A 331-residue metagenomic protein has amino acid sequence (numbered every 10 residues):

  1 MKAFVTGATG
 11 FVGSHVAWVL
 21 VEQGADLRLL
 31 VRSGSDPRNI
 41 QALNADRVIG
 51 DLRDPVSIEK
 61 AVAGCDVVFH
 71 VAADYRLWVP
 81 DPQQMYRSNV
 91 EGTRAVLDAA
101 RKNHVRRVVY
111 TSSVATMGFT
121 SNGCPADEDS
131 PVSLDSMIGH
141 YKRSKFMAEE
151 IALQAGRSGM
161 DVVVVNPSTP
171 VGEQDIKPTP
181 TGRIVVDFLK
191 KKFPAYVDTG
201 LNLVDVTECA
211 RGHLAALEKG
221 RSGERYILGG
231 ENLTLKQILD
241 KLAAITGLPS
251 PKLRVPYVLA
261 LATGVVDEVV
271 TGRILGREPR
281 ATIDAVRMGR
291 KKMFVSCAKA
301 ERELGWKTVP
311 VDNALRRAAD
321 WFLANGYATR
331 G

Functional and structural regions predicted by a protein language model:
A3-Q23: N-terminal Rossmann NAD(P)H-binding glycine-rich loop of SDR-like oxidoreductase domains
G34-Q41, A45-E91, A99: NAD(P)H-binding glycine-rich loop region in Rossmannoid oxidoreductase-like domains and their noncatalytic homologs
Y86-V90, S130, M137-E149, T179-G182 (+1 more regions): Short-chain dehydrogenase/reductase
S88-Y141: Conserved Rossmann-fold NAD(P)-dependent oxidoreductase catalytic core, especially the SDR/UDP-sugar
A95, M147, P180, V197-L217 (+1 more regions): Substrate-positioning beta->alpha
S112, E149-E173: Conserved beta-loop-beta element that borders a ligand/cofactor-binding pocket
V132-S136, R183-V204, E208, G220: A conserved pocket-lining segment of Rossmann-fold NAD(P)-dependent short-chain dehydrogenase/reductase
G212-P279, C297, R302, P310-G331: Mid/C-terminal beta-alpha module of Rossmann-like enzyme folds, strongest in SDR-family dehydrogenases/epimerases
